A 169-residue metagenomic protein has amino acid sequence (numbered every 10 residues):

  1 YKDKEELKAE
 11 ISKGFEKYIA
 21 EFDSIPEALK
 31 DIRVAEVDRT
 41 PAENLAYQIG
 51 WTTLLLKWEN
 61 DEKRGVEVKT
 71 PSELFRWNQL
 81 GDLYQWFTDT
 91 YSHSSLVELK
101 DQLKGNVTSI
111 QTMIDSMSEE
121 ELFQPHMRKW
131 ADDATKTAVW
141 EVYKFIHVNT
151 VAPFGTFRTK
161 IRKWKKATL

Functional and structural regions predicted by a protein language model:
Y1-K17: Extreme N-terminal tail/first-helix region
Y1-K4, P41-W58, L96-N106: Charged, low-complexity, helix/coiled-coil-prone segments
K2-L7, D89, H93-K100, Y143-H147: Active-site rim elements
F15-P26, T52-L56, N60, K104-S118 (+3 more regions): Structural signal for well-ordered, non-membrane alpha-helices
D23-K30, V34, L122: Short, flexible helix-adjacent loops and helix caps
D31-D82, P125-L169: Short, contiguous alpha-helical
Q79-Q124: Acidic/histidine-rich alpha-helical segments that form the ligand environment of transition-metal centers
